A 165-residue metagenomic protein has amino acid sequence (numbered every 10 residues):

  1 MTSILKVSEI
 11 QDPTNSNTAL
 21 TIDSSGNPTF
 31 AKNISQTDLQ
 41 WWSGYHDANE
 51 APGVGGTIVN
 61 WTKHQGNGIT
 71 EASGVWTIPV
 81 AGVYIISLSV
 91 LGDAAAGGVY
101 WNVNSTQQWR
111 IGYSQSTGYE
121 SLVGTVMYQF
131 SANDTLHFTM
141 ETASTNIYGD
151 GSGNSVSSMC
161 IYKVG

Functional and structural regions predicted by a protein language model:
T2-S16, T135: Right-handed beta-helix
P13-N15, D23, P79-A81, N104 (+2 more regions): A short, compositionally biased micro-patch
N15, S24-G98, I111, T117 (+1 more regions): Terminal (often C-terminal
G82-L91, S121-G124, D134-T142: Extracellular beta-strand-rich recognition modules
N104-A132: Glycine-rich strand-loop-strand elements at beta-sheet edges
Q108-G112, H137, T145: Glycine-anchored, exposed beta-strand/edge motif detector
